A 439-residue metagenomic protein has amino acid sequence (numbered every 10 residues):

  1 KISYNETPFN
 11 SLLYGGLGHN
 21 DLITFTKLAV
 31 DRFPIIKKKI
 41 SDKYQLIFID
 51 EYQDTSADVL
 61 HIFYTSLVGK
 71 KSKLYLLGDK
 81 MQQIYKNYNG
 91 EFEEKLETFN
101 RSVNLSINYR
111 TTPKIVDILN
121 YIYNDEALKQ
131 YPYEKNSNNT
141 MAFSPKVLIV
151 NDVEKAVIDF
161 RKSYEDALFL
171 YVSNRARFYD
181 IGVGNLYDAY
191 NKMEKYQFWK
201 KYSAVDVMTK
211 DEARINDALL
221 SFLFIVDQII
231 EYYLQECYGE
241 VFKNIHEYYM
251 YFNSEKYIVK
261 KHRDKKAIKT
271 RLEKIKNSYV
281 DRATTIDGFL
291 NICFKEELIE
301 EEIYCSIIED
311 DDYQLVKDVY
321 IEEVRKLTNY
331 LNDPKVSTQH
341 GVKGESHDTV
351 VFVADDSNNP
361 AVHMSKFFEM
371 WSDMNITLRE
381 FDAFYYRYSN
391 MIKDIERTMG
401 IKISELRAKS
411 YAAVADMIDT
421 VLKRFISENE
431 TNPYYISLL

Functional and structural regions predicted by a protein language model:
K1-L439: The feature marks helicase ATPase cores and/or their adjacent C-terminal helical subdomains in SF1/SF2/AAA+ helicases
